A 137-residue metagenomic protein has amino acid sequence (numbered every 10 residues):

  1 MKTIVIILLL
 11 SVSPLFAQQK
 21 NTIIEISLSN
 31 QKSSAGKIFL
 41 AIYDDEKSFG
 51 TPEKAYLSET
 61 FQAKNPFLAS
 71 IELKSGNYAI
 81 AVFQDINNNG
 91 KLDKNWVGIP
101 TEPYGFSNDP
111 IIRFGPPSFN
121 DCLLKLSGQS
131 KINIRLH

Functional and structural regions predicted by a protein language model:
M1-N21: Bacterial Sec-dependent N-terminal signal peptides
T22-N30: A short, amphipathic beta-strand motif
S33-G50: Short, ordered, surface-exposed loop/turn motifs in non-cytosolic proteins
T51-E72: Tryptophan-paired
F67-I71, N120-C122, S130-I132: Short strand-edge motifs at loop-to-beta-strand transitions and within beta-strands of extracellular beta-rich domains
G76-V82: A short tyrosine-centered beta-strand micro-motif
I86-D93: Acidic, glycine-anchored loop motifs typical of Ca2+
N95, E102-Y104, N108-L123: C-terminal structural segments of small proteins and small subunits
